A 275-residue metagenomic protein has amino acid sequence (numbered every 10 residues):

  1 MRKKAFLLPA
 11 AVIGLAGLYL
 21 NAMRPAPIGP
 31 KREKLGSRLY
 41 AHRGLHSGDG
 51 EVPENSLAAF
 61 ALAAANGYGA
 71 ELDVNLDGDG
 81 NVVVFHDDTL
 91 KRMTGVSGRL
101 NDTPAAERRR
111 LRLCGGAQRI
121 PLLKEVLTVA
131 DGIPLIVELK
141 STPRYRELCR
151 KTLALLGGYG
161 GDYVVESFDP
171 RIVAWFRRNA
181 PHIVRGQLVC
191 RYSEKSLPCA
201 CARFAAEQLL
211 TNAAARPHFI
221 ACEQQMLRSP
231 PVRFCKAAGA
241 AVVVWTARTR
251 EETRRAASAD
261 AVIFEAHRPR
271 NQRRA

Functional and structural regions predicted by a protein language model:
R2-A275: Phosphate-group recognition and catalysis centered on beta-loop-alpha active-site segments
